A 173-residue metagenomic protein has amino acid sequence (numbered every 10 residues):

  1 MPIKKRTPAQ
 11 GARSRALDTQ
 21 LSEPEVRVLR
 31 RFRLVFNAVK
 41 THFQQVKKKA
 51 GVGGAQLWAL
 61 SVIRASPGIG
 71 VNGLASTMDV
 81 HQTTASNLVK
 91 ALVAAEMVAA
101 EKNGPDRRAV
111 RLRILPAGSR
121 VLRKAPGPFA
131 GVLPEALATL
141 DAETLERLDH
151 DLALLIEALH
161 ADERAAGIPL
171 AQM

Functional and structural regions predicted by a protein language model:
M1-A50, M173: N-terminal leader segment of winged-helix/HTH proteins
M1-Q20, E143-M173: C-terminal regulatory/oligomerization modules of transcriptional regulators
I3-T7, G11-S14, K90-D149: Charged, amphipathic alpha-helical coiled-coil/dimerization segments
L21-P24, V52, I114, L140: Alpha-helical hairpin
E25-K47, L122-L140, L145-L159, E163: Hydrophobic alpha-helical core bundles mediating ligand binding, dimerization, or RNAP-core interactions
N37, T41-T84, A95, G167: N-terminal helix-turn-helix DNA-binding core of bacterial DNA-binding proteins
T83-S86, L115: Ser/Thr-centric signal marking residues that sit in or immediately flank functional binding/regulatory motifs
